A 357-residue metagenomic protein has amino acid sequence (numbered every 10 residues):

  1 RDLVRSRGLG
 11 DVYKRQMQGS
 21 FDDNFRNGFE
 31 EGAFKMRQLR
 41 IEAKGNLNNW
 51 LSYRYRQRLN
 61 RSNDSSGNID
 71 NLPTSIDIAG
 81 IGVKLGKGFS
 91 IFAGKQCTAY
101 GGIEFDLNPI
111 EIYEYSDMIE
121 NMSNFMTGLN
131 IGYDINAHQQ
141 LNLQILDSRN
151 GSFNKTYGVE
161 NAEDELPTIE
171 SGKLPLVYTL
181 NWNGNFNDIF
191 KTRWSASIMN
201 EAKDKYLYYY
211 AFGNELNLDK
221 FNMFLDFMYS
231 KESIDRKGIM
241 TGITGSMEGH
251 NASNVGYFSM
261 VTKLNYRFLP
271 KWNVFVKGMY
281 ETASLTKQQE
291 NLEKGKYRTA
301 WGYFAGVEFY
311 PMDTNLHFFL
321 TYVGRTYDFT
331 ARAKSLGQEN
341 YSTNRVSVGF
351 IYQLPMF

Functional and structural regions predicted by a protein language model:
D2-Y13: Single conserved hydrophobic/aromatic residue that forms the stacking wall/gate of nucleotide- or nucleobase-binding
L3, R37, S75, K87 (+6 more regions): Exposed loop/turn and edge beta-strand positions of beta-sandwich/beta-sheet ligand-binding modules
R7, W50, D134, F221 (+1 more regions): N-terminal/domain-start segments enriched in small and hydrophobic, helix-friendly residues, covering either
D11-D22, G28-G151, G184-F186: Outer membrane beta-barrel
N24-F29, N68-I69, I189-F357: Outer-membrane beta-barrel pore domains
M36, I41-G45, A79-V83, L129-Y133 (+5 more regions): Residues on the lipid-exposed face of transmembrane beta-strands in outer-membrane beta-barrel proteins
E104-D106, N154-T156, K237: Short aromatic-enriched loop/helix-cap "lid" or pocket-rim segments at secondary-structure transitions that line
Q144-Y208: Loop-centered beta-sheet repeat module
